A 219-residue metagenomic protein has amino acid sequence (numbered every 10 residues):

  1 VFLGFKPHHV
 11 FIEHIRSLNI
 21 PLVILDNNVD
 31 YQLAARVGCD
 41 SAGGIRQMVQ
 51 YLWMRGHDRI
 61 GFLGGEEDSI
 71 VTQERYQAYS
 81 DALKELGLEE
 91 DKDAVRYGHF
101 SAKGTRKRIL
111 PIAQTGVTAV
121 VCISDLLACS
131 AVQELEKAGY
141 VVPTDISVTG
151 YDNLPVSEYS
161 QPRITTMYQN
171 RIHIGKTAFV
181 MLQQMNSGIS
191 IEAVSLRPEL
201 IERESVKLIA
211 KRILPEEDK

Functional and structural regions predicted by a protein language model:
V1-H8: Central regulatory/effector-binding core of bacterial HTH transcription factors
H9-K219: Bacterial carbohydrate/catabolite-sensing allosteric modules
